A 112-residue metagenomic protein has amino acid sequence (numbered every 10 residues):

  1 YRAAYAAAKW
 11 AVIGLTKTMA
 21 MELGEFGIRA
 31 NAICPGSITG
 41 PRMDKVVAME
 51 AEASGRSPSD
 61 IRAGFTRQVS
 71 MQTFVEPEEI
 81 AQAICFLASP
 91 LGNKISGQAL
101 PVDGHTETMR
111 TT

Functional and structural regions predicted by a protein language model:
Y1-A4: Conserved catalytic loop/helix region of short-chain dehydrogenase/reductase
A8, T16: Active-site helix of classical SDR
L23-E25, I38, V75, A88: A short hydrophobic alpha-helix cap/turn motif
G24, R29, I95-G97: Short, small/polar-rich loop/turn modules that mediate ligand/substrate recognition or access, typified
N31, G36, G40-P41, Q98 (+1 more regions): Proline-glycine-enriched beta-turn/loop adjacent to the NAD(P) cofactor-binding site in Rossmann-like oxidoreductases
P35-K45, M49, A53: Short, flexible catalytic-loop segment of classical short-chain dehydrogenase/reductase
S54-P58, V69-I80, L91: A conserved structural motif in NAD(P)-dependent oxidoreductases
S96-T112: Short C-terminal tail/terminal secondary-structure segment of NAD(P)H-dependent dehydrogenase/reductase domains
